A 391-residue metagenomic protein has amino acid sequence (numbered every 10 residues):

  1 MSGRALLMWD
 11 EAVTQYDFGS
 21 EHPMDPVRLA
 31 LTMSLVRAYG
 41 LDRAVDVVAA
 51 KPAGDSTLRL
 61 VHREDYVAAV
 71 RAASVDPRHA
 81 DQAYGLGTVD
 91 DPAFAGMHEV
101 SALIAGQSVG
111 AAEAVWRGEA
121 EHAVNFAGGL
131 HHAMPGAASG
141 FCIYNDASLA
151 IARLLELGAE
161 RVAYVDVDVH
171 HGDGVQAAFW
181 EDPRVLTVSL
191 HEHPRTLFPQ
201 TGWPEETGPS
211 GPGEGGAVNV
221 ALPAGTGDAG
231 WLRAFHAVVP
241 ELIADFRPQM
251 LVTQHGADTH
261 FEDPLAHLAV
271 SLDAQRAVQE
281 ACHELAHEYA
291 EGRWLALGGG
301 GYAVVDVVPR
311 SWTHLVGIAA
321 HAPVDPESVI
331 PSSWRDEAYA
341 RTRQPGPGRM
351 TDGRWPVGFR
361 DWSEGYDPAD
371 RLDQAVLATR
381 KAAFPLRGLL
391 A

Functional and structural regions predicted by a protein language model:
M1-L60: N-terminal low-complexity, Ser/Thr- and acidic-residue-enriched intrinsically disordered segments
M1-M8, T14-D17, V70-A73, P77-A391: A general "terminal functional-core" signal
K51-V75: Charged, often glycine-rich, active-site loop that binds/positions anionic groups
